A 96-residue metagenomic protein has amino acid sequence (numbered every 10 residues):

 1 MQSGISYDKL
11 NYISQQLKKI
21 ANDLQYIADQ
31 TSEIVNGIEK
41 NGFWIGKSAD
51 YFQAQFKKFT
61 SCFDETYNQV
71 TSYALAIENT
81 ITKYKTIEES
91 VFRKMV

Functional and structural regions predicted by a protein language model:
M1-V96: N-terminal secretion-targeting helices of virulence/extracellular proteins, encompassing both classical Sec signal
